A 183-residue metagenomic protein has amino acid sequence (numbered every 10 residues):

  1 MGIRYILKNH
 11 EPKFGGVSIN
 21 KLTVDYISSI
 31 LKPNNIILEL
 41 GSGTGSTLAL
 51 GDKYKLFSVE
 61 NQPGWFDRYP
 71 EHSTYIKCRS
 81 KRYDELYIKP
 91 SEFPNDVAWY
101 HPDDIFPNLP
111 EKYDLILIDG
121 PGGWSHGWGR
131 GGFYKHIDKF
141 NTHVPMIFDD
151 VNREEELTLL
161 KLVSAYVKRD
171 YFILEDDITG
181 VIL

Functional and structural regions predicted by a protein language model:
M1-N34, P102: Class I SAM-dependent methyltransferase Rossmann-like catalytic core, especially the SAM/SAH-binding loop
Y5-S18, P63-W65, R82-P94: Short alpha-helical elements
N20-E85: SAM cofactor-binding core of SAM-dependent methyltransferases, primarily the Rossmann-like beta-alpha-beta module
Y26, A49-D52, R68, G131-F140 (+1 more regions): A short acidic, amphipathic alpha-helical/loop segment
L31, D84-L159: Active-site segment flanking the S-adenosylmethionine/decSAM binding pocket in AdoMet-dependent transferases
G43-T47, P63-G64, K81, I116 (+3 more regions): Short, solvent-exposed loop/turn segments at secondary-structure junctions
D52-F57, P70-I76, K139-I147, A165-I173: Structural alpha-beta junctions
E154-L183: Rossmann-like AdoMet/SAM-dependent catalytic core
